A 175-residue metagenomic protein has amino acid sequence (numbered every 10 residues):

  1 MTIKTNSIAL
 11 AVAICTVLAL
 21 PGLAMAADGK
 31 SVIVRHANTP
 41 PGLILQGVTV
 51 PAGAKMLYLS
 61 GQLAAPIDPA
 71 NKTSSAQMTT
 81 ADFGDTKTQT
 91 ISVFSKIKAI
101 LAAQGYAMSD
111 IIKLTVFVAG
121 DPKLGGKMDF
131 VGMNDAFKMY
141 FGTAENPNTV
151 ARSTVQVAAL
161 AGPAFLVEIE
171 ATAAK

Functional and structural regions predicted by a protein language model:
T5-S95, A99-I112, D121-K175: N-terminal presequence-like segments and the immediate start of the first folded domain
